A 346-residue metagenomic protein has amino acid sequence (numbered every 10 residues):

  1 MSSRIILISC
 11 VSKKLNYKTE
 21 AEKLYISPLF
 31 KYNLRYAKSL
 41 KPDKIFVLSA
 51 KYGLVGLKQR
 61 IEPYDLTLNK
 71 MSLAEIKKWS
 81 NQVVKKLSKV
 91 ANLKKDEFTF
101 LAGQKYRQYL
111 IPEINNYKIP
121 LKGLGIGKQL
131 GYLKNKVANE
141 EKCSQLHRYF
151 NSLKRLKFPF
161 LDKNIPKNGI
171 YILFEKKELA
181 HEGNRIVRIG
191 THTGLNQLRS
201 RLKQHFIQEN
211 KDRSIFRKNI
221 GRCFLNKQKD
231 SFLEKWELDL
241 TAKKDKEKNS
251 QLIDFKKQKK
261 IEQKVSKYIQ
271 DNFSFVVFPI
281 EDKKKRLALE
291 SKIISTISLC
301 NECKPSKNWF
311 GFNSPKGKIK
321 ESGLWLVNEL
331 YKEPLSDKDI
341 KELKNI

Functional and structural regions predicted by a protein language model:
M1, A138-K264, I269-I346: GIY-YIG nuclease catalytic motif and its immediate N-terminal context
M1-E141: Peripheral peptide segments
